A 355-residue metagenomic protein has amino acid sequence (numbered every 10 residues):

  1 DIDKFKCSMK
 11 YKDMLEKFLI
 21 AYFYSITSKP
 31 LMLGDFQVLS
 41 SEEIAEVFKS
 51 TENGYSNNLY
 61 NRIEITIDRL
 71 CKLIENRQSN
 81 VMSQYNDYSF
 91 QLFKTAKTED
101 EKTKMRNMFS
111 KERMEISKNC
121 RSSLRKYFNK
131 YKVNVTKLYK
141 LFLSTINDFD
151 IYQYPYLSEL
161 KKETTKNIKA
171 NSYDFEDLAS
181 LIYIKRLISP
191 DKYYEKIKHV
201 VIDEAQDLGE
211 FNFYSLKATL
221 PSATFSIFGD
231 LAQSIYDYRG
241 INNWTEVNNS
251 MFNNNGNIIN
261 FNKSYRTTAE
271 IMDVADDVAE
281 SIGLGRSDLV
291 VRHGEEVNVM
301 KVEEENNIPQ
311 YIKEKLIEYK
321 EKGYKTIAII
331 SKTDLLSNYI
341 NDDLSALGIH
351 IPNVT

Functional and structural regions predicted by a protein language model:
D1, K166, R186, P190-H199 (+1 more regions): Conserved helicase motor core of SF1/SF2 NTP-dependent helicases
D1-S28: P-loop NTPase motor core
K4-S8, E52-Y55, L59, I63 (+6 more regions): Generic alpha-helical structural element
S8, T51, Y55-N58, D174 (+3 more regions): Alpha-helix initiation/capping motif
M9, M14, M32, M82 (+6 more regions): Detector for methionine-enriched segments
F18, Y22-H199, N212-F213: Conserved helicase NTPase catalytic core signature
